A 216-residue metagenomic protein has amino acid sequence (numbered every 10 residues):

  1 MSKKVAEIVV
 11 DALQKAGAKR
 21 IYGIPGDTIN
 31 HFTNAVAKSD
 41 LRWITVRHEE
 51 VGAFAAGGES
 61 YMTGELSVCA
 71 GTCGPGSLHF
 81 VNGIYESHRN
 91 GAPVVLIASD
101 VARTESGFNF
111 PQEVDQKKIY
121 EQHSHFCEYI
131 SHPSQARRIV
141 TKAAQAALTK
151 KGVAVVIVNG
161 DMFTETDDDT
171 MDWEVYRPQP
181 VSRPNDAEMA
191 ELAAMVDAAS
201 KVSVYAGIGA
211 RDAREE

Functional and structural regions predicted by a protein language model:
M1-E216: N-terminal alpha/beta PP-like core and its mobile active-site loop of ThDP/TPP-dependent enzymes
